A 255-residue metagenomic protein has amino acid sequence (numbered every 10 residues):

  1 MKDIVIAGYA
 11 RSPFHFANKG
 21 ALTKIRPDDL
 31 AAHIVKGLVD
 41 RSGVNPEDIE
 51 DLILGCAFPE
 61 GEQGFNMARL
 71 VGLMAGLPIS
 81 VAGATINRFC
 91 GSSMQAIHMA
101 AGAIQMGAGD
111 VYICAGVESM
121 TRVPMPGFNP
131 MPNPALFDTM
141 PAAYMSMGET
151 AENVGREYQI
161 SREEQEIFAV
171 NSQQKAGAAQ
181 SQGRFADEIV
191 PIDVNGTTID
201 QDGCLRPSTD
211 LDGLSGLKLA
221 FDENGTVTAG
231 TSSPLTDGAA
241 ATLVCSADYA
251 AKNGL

Functional and structural regions predicted by a protein language model:
M1-A17: N-terminal amphipathic/basic leader segments beginning at the initiator methionine
A10-P13, K24-H33, R41, E164-N253: N-terminal extracellular/periplasmic Venus flytrap/periplasmic-binding protein-like
S12-D40, F58-G61, A84-H98, N129 (+3 more regions): Active-site pocket-shaping loop/turn-to-helix segments
G37-E50, V154, Y158-Q159, A250-L255: Phosphate/pyrophosphate-binding loops at sites that engage ATP/ADP/AMP, CoA/4′-phosphopantetheine, polyphosphate
E47-G55, A82-N87, Y112-G116, E164-N171 (+2 more regions): Beta-strand segments within the central parallel beta-sheet cores of soluble alpha/beta enzyme folds
C56-G109, A142-E149, L211-P234: Conserved catalytic cysteine-centered active-site region of acyl-thioester-dependent Claisen-condensing enzymes
I86-V117, G155-F185, A241-A251: Active-site-proximal alpha-helical scaffold in enzymes
Q105-Y158: Flexible glycine-/small-residue-enriched beta->alpha junction loops that bind anionic phosphate/pyrophosphate groups
